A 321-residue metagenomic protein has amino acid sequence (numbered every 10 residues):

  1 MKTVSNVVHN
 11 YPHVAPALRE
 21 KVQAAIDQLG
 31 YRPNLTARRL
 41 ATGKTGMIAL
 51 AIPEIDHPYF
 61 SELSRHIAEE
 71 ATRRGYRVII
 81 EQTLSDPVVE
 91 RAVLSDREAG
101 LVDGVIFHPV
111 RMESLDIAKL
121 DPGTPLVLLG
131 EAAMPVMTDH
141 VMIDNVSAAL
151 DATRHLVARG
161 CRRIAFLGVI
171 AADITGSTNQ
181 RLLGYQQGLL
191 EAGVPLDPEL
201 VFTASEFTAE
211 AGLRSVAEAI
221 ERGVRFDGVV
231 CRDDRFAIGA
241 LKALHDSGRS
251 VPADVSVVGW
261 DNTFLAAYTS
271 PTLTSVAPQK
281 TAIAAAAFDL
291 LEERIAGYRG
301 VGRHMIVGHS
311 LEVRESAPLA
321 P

Functional and structural regions predicted by a protein language model:
M1-G46, P321: N-terminal helix-turn-helix DNA-binding module of bacterial transcription factors
D27-Y59, L63-R65, R73-Y76, L84 (+1 more regions): N-terminal helix-turn-helix/winged-helix DNA-binding helices and compositionally similar short basic alpha-helical
L35, P53-E62, I80-V89, V141-D151 (+6 more regions): Hinge/beta->alpha junction and helix N-cap segments in small-molecule ligand-binding domains
E69-L115, P122, M134: Central regulatory/effector-binding core of bacterial HTH transcription factors
L101-P109, A165-G168, F202, G223-D233 (+1 more regions): Periplasmic-binding protein-like
F107-D151, A171, V194, R235 (+1 more regions): Flexible loop/hinge segments that line or gate small-molecule binding clefts
R163, L196-L200, S250-S256: Short acidic capping loops at alpha-helix termini that bridge into adjacent secondary structure
A217-P321: Flexible loop/turn connectors
